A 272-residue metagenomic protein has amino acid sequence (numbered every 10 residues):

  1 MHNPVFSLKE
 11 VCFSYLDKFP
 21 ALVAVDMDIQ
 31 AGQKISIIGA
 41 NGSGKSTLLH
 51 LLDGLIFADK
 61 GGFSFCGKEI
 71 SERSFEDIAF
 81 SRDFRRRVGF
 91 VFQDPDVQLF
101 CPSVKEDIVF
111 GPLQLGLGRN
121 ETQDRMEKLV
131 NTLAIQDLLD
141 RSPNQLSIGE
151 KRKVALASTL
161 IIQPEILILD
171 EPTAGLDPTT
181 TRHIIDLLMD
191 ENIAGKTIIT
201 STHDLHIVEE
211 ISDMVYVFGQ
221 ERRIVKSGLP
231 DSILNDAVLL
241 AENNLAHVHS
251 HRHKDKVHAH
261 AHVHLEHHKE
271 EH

Functional and structural regions predicted by a protein language model:
D53: Helix-to-loop junction immediately C-terminal to a conserved catalytic motif
N120-L138: Conserved ABC ATPase "signature" region
S142-L146: Conserved ABC ATPase signature
L167-D170: Catalytic Walker B motif of ABC-type/P-loop ATPase nucleotide-binding domains
T202-H203: H-loop/switch region of ABC-family ATPase nucleotide-binding domains
V208-E210: A short, surface-exposed alpha-helical micro-motif characterized by mixed small hydrophobic and charged/polar residues
R222-N244: Conserved beta-strand-loop-alpha-helix hinge in the C-terminal portion of ABC ATPase nucleotide-binding domains
